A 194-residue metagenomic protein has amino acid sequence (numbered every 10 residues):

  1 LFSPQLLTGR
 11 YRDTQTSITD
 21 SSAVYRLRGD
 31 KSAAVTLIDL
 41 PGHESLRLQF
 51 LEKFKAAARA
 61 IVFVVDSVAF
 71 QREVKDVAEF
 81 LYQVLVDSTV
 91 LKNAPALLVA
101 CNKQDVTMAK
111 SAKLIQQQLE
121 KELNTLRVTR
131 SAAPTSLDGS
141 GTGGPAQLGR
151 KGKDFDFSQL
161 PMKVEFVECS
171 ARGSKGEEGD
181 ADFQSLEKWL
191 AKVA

Functional and structural regions predicted by a protein language model:
S3-L7, I18, L40, Q49-K53 (+3 more regions): Short coil/turn segments at secondary-structure boundaries
S3-L7, P41, K55, A78-L85 (+4 more regions): Amphipathic alpha-helical interaction motifs in eukaryotic regulatory proteins
L6-S32, Q147-K153: Switch I (effector-binding) loop of TRAFAC-class P-loop GTPase G-domains
S21-A23, K31-T36, A57-I61, N93-L97 (+1 more regions): Core residues of folded domains in eukaryotic genome-function proteins
G29-F50: Switch II (G3) loop of P-loop NTPases
E44, S67-R72, V106-T107, R172-K175: Short acidic, S/G/P-rich loop/turn micro-motifs used as interaction or catalytic elements
R47-V74, A78-L91, L97-C101: Inter-motif core of Ras-like GTPase G domains
V84-A194: Conserved GTP-binding G-domain of TRAFAC-class P-loop NTPases and closely related GTPase folds
